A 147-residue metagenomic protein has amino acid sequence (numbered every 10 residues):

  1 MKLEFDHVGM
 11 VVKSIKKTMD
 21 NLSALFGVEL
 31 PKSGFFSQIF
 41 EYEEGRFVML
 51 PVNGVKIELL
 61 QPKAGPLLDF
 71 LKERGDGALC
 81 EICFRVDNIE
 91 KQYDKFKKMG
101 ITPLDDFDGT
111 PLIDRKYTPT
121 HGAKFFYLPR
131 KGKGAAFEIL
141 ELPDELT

Functional and structural regions predicted by a protein language model:
M1-D20, L79-F84, L140-T147: N-terminal beta-strand motif that seeds the catalytic metal site of vicinal oxygen chelate
K2, M10-K56, Q92-T120, L128: Core segments of cupin and vicinal oxygen chelate
I15, P62-A64, D87: Histidine- and/or cysteine-centered catalytic micro-motif in compact active-site loops
L25, L68-K72, L104, T147: A short, polar/proline- and glycine-enriched secondary-structure boundary/capping micro-motif
E29-L30, L67-L68, K133-F137, L146-T147: Short loop/beta submotifs within extracellular cysteine-rich repeat domains
L59-P66, F137-L140: Amphipathic N-proximal alpha-helical interface segments
L71-G100: Long, charged/polar, surface-exposed segments that mediate recognition or autoinhibition
A123: Internal, well-ordered alpha/beta segment that forms a basic, Gly-enriched binding/recognition surface
